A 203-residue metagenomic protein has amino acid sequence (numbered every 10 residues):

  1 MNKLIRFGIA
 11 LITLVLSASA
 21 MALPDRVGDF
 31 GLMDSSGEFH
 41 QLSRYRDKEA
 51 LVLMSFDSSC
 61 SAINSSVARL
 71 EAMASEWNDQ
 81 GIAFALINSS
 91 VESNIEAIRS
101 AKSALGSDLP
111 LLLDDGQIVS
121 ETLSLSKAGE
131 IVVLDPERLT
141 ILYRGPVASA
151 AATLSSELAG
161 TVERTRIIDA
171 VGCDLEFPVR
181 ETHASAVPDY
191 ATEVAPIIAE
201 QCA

Functional and structural regions predicted by a protein language model:
M1-G8: Bacterial N-terminal signal peptides that target proteins for export
G8-S17: Bacterial N-terminal signal peptides
A22-D47, P146-Y190: Non-globular targeting/processing and membrane-anchoring segments
Y45-S61: Short active-site neighborhood of thiol/selenol oxidoreductases, capturing the structured segment around
C60, I131, I198-A203: The canonical Cys-X-X-Cys-His
N64-L105, L113-T122: Structural microenvironment flanking redox-active thiols in thiol-disulfide oxidoreductases
K102-D135, T140-L142: Short, internal strand/loop/helix patches that form the active-site neighborhood or redox-interaction surface
D189-A199: Short sequence/structural segments immediately N-terminal
